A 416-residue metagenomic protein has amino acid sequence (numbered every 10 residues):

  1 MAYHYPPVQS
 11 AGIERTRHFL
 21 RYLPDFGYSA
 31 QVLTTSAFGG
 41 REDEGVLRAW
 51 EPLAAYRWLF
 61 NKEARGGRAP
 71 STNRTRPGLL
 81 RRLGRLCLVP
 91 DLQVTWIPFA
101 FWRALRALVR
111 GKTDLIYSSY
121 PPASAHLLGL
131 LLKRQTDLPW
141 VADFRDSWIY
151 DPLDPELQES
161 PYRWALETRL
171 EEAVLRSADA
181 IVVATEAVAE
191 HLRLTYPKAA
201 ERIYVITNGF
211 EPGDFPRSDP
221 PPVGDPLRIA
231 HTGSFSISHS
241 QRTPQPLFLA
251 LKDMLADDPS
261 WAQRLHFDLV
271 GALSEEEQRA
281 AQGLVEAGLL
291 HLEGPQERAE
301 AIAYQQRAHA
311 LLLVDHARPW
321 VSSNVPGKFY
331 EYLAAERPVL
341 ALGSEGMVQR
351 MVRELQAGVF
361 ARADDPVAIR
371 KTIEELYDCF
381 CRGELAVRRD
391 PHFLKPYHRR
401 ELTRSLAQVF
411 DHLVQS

Functional and structural regions predicted by a protein language model:
V32-F99, R106-A107: A conserved catalytic-core segment of Leloir-type glycosyltransferases
S36, A187, I206-G209: Carbohydrate-associated surface elements
W102-L105, S124-L127, L131-Q135, I149 (+1 more regions): Membrane-proximal helix-turn-helix segments that form the acceptor-binding/catalytic region of lipid-linked
E172-R202, Q349: A short, active-site helix/loop in glycosyltransferases that binds the activated sugar's phosphate group
D179, A287-H291, Q305-S322, Y377: Acidic donor-binding loop of glycosyltransferase active sites
P221-P244, F248-L249, L402: Conserved donor-binding/catalytic core segment of Leloir-type glycosyltransferases
D258-G271, E276-I302: Nucleotide-activated donor-binding/catalytic signature segment of Leloir-type glycosyltransferases, i.e., the conserved
D364-A368, C381-H412: A charged, aromatic-enriched C-terminal amphipathic alpha-helix characteristic of glycosyltransferases across folds
